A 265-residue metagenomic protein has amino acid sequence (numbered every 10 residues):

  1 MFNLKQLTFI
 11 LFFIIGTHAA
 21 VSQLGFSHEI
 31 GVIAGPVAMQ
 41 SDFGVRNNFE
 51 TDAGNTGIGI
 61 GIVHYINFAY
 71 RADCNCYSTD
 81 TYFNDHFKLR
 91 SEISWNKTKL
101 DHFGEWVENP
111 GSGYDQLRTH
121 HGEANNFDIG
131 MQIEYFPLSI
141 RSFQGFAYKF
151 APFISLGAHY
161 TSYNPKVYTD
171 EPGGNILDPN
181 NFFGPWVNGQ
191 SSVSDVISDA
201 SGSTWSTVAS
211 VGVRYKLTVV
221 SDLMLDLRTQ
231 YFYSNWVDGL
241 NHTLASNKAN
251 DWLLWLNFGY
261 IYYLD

Functional and structural regions predicted by a protein language model:
V21-D73, I261-D265: Short glycine/proline- and aromatic-enriched beta-strand/turn motifs that initiate or cap beta-hairpins
S22-F26, N67-H86, E123, S139-F150 (+2 more regions): Short loop/turn motifs that connect adjacent beta-strands in outer-membrane beta-barrel proteins
G25, S41-V45, E50, T204 (+1 more regions): Predominantly the C-terminal beta-signal and adjacent terminal strand-loop region of outer-membrane beta-barrel
F26, D52-I58, D85, N125-I129 (+3 more regions): Residues that define the transmembrane beta-barrel architecture of outer-membrane proteins
V32-P36, I60-I66, A72, M131-Y135 (+4 more regions): Residues on the lipid-exposed face of transmembrane beta-strands in outer-membrane beta-barrel proteins
A34-Q40, I93-K99, P137-S139, A158-N164 (+2 more regions): Transmembrane beta-strands of outer-membrane beta-barrel pores
V45-T51, T98-D128, Y163-T204, W236-D251: Extracellular/periplasm-exposed beta-strand and loop segments of Gram-negative cell-envelope proteins, dominated by
F49-T119, T218-V220: Glycine- and aromatic-enriched membrane insertion/assembly motifs of diderm outer-membrane and organelle channel
